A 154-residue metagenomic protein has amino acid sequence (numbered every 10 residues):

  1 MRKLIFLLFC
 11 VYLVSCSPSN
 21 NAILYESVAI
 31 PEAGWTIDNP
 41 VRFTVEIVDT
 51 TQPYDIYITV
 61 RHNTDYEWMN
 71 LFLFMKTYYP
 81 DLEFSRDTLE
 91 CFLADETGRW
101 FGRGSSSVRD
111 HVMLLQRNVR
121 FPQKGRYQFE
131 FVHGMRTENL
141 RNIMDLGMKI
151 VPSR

Functional and structural regions predicted by a protein language model:
Y12-S15: C-terminal motif of bacterial Sec signal peptides marking the signal peptidase cleavage site
S17-N20: Bacterial signal peptide processing site
I23-E46: Post-signal peptide N-terminal segment of mature Sec-exported envelope proteins
R42, C91-L93, F101-L115, F131: A beta-strand/beta-hairpin structural motif
T50-I58, V119-M135: Noncatalytic modules at the cell exterior or secretory-pathway interfaces, chiefly beta-strand-rich lectin/adhesion
H62-D65, R109-V112, N118-R120, H133-I143: Short acidic/polar inter-strand loop motif in beta-rich domains
L73-Y78, R136-R154: Exposed low-complexity, polar/acidic, P/S/T/G-rich flexible segments that act as propeptides, protease-susceptible
